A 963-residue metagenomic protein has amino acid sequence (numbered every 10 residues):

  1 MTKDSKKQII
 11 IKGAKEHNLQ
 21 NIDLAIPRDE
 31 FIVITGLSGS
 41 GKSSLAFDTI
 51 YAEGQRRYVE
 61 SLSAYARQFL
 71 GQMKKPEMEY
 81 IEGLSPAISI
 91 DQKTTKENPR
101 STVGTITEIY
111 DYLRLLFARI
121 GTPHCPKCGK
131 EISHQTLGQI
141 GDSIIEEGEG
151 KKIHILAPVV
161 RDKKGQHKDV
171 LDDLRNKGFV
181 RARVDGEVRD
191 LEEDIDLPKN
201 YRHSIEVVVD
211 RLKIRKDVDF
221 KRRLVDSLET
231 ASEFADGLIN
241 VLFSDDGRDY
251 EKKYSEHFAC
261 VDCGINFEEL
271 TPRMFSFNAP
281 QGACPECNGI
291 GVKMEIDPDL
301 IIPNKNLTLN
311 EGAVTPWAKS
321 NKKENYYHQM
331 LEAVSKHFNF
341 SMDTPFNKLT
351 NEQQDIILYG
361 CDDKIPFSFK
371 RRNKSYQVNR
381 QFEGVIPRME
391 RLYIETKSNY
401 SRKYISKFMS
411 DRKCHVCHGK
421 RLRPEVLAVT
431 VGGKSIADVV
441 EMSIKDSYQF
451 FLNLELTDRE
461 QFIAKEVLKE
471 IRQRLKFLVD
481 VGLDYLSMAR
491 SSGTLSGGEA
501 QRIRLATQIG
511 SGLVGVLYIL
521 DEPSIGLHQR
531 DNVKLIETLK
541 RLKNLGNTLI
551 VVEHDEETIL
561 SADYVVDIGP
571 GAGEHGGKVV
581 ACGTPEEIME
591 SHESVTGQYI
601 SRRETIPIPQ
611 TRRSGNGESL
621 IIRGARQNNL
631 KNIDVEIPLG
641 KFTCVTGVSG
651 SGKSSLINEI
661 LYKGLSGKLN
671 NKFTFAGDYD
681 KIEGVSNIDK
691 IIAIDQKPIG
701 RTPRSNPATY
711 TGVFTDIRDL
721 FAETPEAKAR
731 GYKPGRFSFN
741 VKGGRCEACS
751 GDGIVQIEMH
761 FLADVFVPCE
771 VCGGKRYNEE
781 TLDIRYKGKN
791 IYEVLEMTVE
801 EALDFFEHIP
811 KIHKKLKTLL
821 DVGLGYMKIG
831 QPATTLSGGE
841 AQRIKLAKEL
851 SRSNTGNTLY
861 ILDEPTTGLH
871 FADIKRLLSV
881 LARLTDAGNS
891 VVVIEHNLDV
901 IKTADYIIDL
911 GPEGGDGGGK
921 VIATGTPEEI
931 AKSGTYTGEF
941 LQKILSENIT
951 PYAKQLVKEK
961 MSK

Functional and structural regions predicted by a protein language model:
M1-K963: Conserved phosphate-binding elements of NTP-dependent enzyme cores
